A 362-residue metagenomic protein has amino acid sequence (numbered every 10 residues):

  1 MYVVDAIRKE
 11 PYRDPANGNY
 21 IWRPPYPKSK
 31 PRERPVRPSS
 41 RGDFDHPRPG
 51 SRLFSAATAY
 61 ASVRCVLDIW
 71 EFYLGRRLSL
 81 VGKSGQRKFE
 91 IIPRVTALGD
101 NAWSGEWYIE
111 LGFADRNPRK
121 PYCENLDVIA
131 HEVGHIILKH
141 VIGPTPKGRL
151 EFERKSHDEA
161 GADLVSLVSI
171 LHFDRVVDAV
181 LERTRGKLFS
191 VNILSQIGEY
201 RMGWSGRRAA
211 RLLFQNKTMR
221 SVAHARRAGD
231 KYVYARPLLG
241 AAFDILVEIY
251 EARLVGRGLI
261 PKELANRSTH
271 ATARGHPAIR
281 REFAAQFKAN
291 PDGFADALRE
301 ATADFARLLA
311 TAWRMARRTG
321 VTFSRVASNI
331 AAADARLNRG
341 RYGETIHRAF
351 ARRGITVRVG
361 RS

Functional and structural regions predicted by a protein language model:
M1-R64, D68-F72, L80-S84, K139 (+1 more regions): Acidic/polar low-complexity interaction segments
L53-A56, Y60-Y108, G112-L126, L138-S362: Zinc-dependent metallohydrolase catalytic domains
